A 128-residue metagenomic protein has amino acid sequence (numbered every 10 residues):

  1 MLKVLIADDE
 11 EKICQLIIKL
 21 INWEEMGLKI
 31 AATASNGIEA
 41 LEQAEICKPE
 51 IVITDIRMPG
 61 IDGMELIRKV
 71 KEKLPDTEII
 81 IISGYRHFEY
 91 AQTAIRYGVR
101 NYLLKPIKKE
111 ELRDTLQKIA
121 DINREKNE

Functional and structural regions predicted by a protein language model:
M1-K3: Non-catalytic signal-transmission and effector/linker regions of two-component phosphorelay proteins
L5, K29-A32, N101: Structural signal for short hydrophobic segments within the conserved structured cores of catalytic domains across
A7-D8, A34, V52: Conserved sequence signature across two-component system core domains
D8-D9, I61: Intrinsic disorder/low-complexity signal
E11-A32, I46: Two-component/phosphorelay signaling modules centered on CheY-like receiver
A32-T33, I81: A structural preference for short, hydrophobic beta-strand core positions in alpha/beta folds
I38-E128: CheY-like receiver
